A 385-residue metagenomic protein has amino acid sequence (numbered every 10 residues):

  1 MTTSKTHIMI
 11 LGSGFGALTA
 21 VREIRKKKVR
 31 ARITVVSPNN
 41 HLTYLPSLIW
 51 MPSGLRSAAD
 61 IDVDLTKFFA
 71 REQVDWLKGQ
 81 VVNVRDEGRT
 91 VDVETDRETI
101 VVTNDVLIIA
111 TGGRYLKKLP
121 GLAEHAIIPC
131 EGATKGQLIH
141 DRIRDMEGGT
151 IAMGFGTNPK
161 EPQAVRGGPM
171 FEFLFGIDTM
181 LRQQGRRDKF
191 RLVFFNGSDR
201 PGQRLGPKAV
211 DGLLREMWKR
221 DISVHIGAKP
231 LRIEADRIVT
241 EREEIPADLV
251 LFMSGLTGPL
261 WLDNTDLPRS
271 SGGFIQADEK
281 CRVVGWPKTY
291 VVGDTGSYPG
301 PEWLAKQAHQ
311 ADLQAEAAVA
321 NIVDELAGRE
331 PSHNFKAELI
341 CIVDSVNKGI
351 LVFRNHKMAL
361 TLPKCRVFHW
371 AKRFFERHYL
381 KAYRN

Functional and structural regions predicted by a protein language model:
T2-D75, E161-Q203: Beta1-alpha1 glycine-rich phosphate/pyrophosphate-binding loop at the start of Rossmann-like nucleotide-binding domains
T2-T6, Q73-E172, G176-G185, L251: FAD-binding core/adjacent interface of flavoenzyme oxidoreductases
G16, G112-Y115, L256-G258: Short glycine-rich anion-binding loops that position phosphate/pyrophosphate groups of nucleotides and phosphorylated
R30-T34, R71-V91, V102, D178-Q276 (+1 more regions): A Rossmann-like FAD-binding core segment of flavoenzymes
E124-E147, R237, E244-L249, M253-L313: FAD-site-proximal beta/loop scaffold in flavoenzymes
E161-D178, P207-G212, Q307-E316, D344-R354: Short, electropositive alpha-helical surface patch
V165-G167, T295-A337, C341-D344: A conserved FAD-binding loop/helix module that cradles the flavin
N347-N385: C-terminal auxiliary extensions adjacent to catalytic cores
